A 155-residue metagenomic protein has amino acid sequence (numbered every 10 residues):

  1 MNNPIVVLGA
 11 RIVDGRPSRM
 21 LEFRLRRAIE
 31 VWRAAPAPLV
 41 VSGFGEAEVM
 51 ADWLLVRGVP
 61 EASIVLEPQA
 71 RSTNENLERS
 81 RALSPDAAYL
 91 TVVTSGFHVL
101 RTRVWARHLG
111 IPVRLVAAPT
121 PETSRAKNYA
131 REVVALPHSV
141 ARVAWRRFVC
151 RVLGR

Functional and structural regions predicted by a protein language model:
M1-N2, R151-R155: N-terminal secretory targeting signals
M1-Y129: A structural signal for short, hydrophobic/glycine-enriched beta-strand patches
R125-V152: A transmembrane-helix-recognition feature enriched in membrane-embedded lipid enzymes and envelope glyco-/phospholipid
